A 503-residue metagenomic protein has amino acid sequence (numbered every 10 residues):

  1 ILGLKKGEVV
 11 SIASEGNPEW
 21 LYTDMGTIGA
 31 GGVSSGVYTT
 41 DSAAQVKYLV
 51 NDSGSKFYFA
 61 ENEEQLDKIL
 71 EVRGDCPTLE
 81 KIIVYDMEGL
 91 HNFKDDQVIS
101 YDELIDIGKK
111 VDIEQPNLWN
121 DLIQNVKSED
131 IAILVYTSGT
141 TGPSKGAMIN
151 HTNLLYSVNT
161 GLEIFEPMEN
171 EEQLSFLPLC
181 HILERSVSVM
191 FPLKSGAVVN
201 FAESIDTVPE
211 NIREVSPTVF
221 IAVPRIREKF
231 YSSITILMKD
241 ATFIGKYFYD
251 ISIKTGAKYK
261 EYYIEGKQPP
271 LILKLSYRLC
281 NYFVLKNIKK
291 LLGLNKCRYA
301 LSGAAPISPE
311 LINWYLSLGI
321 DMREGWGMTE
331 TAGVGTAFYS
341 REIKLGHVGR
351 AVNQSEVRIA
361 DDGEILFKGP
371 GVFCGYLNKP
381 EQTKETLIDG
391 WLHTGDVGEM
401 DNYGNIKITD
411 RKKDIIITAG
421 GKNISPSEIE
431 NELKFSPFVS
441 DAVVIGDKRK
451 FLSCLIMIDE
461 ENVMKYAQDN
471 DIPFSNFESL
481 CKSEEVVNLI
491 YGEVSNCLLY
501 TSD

Functional and structural regions predicted by a protein language model:
I1-A44: Conserved AMP-binding/adenylate-forming
D41-E71, S157-L174, I205-V219, L291: Conserved ATP-dependent adenylate/AMP-binding module captured primarily in the ANL superfamily
V84, V98-I99, K109-Y136, P143 (+1 more regions): Conserved pre-ATP/AMP-binding loop-to-beta segment of ANL
D102, A132-V158: Conserved AMP-binding A3 loop
T137, Y500-D503: Conserved small/polar residues in nucleotide/adenosyl-binding loops
L155-E172, L179-L285, K296: Conserved AMP-binding/adenylation subdomain of ANL enzymes
N200, L273-R278, K290-G303, I307-G363 (+2 more regions): Conserved ATP-binding loop and adjacent catalytic segment of the adenylate-forming AMP-binding
A351-T418, F435: Conserved ATP-binding/catalytic segment of the ANL
